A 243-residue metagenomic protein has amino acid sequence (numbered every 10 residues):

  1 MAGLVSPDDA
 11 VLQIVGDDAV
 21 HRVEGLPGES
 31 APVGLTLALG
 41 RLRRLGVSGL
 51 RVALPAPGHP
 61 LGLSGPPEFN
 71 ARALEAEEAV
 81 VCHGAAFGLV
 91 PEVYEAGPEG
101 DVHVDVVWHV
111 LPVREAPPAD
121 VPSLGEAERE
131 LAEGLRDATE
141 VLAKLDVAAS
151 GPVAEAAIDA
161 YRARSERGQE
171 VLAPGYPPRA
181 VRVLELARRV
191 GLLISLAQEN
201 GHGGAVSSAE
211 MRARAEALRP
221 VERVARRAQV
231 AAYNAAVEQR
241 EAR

Functional and structural regions predicted by a protein language model:
M1-V80: N-terminal intrinsically disordered, low-complexity regulatory tails that precede a folded domain
G3-D8, G16-A19, G28-L35, R43 (+8 more regions): Intrinsic-disorder-associated interaction segments
G65, A116, A127, G168 (+1 more regions): Sparse, context-dependent recognition of short Cys/His-centered cofactor- or disulfide-binding micro-motifs
N70-R162: Long amphipathic alpha-helical segments with strong coiled-coil/leucine-zipper propensity
L142-R243: Alpha-helical oligomerization segments
